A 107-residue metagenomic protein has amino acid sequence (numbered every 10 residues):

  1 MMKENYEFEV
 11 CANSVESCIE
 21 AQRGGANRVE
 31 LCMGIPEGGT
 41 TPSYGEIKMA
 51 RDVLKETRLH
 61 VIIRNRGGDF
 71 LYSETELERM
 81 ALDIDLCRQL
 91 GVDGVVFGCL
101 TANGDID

Functional and structural regions predicted by a protein language model:
M1-K3, V29, L54-T57, G91: Short helix-capping segments at alpha-helix termini
M2-S14, I63-A81, L100-D105: Active-site mouth loops of central-metabolism enzymes
E9, R28-E30, H60, V95-V96: Conserved beta-strand positions in the central sheet of alpha/beta enzyme cores
V15-R23, I35-R58, E74-R79, C99-D107: Active-site-adjacent beta->alpha loops and helix N-cap segments on the catalytic face of soluble alpha/beta enzymes
G25-M33, I62-N65: Short, conserved active-site loops that position catalytic residues or coordinate cofactors/metal ions across diverse
M80-D83, V92: Amphipathic alpha-helical interface surfaces
C87: Residue-level signal for inorganic ion chemistry
